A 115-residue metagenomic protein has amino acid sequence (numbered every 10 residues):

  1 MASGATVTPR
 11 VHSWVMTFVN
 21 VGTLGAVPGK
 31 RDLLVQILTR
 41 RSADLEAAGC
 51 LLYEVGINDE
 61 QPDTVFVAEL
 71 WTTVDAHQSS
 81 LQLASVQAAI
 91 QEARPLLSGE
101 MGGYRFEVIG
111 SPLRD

Functional and structural regions predicted by a protein language model:
G4-V65, L70-A84, S98-D115: Short S/T/G/P-rich N-terminal loop/turn motif that feeds into the first structured element of a domain
A84-A89, A93: Long, charge-enriched, surface-exposed interaction segments in small proteins/subunits
